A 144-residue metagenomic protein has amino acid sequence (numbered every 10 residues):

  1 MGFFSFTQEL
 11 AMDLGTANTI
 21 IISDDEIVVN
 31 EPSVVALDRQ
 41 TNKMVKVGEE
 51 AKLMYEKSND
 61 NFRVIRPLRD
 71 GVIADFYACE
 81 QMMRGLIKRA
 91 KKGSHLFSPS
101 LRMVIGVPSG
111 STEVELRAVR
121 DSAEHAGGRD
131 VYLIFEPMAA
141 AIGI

Functional and structural regions predicted by a protein language model:
M1-I144: Nucleotide/phosphate-binding catalytic cleft detector across ATP-hydrolyzing and phosphate-transferring enzymes
